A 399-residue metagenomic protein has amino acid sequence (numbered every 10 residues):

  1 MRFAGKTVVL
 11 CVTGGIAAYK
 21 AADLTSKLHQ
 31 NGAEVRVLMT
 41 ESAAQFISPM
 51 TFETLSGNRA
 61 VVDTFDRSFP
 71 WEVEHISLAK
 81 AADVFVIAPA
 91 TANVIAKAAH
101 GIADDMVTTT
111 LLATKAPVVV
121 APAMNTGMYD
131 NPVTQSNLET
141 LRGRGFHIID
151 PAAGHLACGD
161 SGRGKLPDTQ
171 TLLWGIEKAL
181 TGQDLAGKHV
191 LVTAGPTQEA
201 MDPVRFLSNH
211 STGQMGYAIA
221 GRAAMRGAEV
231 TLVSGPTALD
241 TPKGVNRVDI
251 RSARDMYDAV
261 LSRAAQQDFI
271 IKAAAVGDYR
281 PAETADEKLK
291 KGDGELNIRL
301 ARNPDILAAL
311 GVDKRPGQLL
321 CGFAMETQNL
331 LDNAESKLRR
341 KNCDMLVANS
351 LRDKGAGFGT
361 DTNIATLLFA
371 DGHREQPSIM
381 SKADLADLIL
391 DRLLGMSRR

Functional and structural regions predicted by a protein language model:
M1-V120, N125-R399: A cross-family phosphate/adenosyl-ligand binding-site feature
